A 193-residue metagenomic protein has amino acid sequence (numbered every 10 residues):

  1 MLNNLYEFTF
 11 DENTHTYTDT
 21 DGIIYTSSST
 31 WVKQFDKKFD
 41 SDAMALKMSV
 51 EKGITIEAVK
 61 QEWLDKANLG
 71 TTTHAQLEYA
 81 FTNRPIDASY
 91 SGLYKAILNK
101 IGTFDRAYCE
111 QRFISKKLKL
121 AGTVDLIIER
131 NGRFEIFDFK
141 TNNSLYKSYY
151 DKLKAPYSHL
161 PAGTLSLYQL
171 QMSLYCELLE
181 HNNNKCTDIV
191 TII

Functional and structural regions predicted by a protein language model:
M1-A121: Metal-dependent nuclease catalytic cores that hydrolyze phosphodiester bonds in DNA/RNA, characterized by
Q111-I193: Mg2+/Mn2+-dependent nuclease catalytic core
